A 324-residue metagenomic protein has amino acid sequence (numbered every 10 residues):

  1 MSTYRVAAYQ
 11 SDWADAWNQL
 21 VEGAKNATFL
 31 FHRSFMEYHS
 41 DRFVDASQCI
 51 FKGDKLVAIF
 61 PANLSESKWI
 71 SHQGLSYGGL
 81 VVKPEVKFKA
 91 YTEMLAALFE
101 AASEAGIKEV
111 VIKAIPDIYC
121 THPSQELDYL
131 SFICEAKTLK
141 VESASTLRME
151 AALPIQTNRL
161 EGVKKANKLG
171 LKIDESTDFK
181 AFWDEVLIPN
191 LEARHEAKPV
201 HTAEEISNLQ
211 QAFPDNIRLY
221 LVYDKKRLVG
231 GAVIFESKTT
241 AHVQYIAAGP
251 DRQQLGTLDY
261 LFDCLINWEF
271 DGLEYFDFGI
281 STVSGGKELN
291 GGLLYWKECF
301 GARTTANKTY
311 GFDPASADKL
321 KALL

Functional and structural regions predicted by a protein language model:
Y4-G53, V57-K68, P116-R252: A conserved beta-strand-loop-helix scaffold within acyl/acetyltransferase catalytic domains
F43-D45, E104-I107, I217, D271-L273: Short, high-confidence coil segments that cap the C-terminus of an alpha-helix and link into the following beta-strand
D45-A46, E126-L127, G291-L293, L320-L323: Short low-complexity, flexible loop/linker segments enriched in glycine and/or proline with clustered acidic
F51, F60, V81-K87, T92-F99 (+1 more regions): Aromatic (often tryptophan-rich) hydrophobic motifs at membrane interfaces
K68-Q73, L293: Short, flexible, mixed-charge acidic loops at enzyme active sites
Q73-T121: A gly/proline- and charged-residue-enriched helix-loop-helix capping module
A101-E104, L130, K165, W268 (+1 more regions): Alpha-helical scaffold elements within enzyme catalytic domains, especially in hydrolases
I112, V141, S176, F278 (+1 more regions): Residue-level detector of family-conserved "landmark" positions at structurally sensitive sites
